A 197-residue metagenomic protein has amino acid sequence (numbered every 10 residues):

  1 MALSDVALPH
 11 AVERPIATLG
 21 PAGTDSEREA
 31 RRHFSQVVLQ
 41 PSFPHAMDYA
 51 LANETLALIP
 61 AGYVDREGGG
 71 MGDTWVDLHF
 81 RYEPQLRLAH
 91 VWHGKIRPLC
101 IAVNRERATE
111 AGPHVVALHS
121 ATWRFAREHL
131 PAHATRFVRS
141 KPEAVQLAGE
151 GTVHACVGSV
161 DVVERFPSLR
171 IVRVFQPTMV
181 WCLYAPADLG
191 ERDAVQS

Functional and structural regions predicted by a protein language model:
M1-S197: Domain-level signature for soluble enzymes in the chorismate/prephenate branch of the shikimate pathway
